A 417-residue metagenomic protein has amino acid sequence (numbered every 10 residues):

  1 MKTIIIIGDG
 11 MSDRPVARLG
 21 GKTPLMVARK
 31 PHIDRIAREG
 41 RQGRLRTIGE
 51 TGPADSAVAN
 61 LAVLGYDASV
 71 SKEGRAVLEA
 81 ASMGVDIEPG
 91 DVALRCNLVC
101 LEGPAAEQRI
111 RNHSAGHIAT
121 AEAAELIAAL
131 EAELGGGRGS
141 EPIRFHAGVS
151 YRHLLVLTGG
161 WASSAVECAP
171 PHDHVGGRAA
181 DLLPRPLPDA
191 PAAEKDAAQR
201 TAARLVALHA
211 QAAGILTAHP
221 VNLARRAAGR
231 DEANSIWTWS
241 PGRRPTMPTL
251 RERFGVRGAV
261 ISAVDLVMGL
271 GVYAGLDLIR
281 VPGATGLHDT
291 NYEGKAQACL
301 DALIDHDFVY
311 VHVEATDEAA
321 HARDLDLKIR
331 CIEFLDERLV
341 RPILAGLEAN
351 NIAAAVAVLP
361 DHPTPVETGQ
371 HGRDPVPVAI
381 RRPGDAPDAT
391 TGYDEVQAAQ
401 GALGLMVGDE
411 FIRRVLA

Functional and structural regions predicted by a protein language model:
M1-A417: Feature captures the catalytic ectodomains and active-site-proximal regions of enzymes that hydrolyze or transfer
